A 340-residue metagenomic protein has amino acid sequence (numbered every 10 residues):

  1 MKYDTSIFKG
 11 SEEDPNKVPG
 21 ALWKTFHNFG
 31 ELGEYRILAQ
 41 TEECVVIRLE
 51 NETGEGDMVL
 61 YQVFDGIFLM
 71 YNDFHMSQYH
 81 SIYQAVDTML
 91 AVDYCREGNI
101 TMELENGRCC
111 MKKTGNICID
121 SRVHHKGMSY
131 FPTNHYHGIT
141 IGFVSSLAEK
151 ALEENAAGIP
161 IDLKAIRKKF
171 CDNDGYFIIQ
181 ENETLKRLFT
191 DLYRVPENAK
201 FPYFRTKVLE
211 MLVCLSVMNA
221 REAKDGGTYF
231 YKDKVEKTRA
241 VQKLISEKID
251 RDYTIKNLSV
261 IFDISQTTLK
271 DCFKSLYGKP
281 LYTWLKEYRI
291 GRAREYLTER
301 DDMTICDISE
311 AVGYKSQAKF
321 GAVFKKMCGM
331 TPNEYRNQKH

Functional and structural regions predicted by a protein language model:
M1-V86: N-terminal low-complexity or simple alpha-helical regulatory segments that function as activation/interaction modules
S6, T101-D233, I255, V260-Q266 (+3 more regions): Alpha-helical bundle regulatory/interaction domains
G54, V63-I67, Y83-M89, R122-T140: Ligand-binding loop in jelly-roll beta-barrel domains
I67, V86-G107, V144-S145: Glycine- and acidic-residue-biased ligand/ion/polar-headgroup-sensing regions
F204, I245, L269: Conserved hydrophobic/aromatic pocket- or pore-lining residues that grip, position, or stack substrates in active sites
R239-E247, D252, K256-N257, S275-K315 (+1 more regions): Terminal helix-turn-helix DNA-binding modules in bacterial transcription factors
T267, A318, N333: Key DNA-contact positions within bacterial/archaeal DNA-binding proteins
L269, F273, K319-F320, F324: Short hydrophobic/aromatic patch on the recognition helix
